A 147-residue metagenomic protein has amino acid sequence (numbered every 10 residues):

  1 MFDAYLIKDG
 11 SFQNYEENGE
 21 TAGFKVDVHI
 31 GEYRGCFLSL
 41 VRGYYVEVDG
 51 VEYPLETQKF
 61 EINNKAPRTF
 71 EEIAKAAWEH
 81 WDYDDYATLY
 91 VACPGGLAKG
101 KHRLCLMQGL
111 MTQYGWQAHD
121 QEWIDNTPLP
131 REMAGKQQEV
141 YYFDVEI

Functional and structural regions predicted by a protein language model:
M1-I147: Terminal leader/tail segments of proteins
